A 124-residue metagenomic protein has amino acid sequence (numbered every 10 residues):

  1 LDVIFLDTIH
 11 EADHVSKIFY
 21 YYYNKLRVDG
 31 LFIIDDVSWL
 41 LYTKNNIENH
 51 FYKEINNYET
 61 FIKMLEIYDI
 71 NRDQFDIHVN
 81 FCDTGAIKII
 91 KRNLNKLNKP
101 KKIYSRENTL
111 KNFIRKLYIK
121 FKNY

Functional and structural regions predicted by a protein language model:
L1-I4: A short acidic, Gly/Pro-enriched loop at the edge of an enzyme's catalytic core that lines a small-molecule cofactor
D7-H10: Switch II (G3) loop of P-loop NTPases
A12-N123: C-terminal substrate-binding/active-site "lid" region of AdoMet-derived donor-dependent transferases
